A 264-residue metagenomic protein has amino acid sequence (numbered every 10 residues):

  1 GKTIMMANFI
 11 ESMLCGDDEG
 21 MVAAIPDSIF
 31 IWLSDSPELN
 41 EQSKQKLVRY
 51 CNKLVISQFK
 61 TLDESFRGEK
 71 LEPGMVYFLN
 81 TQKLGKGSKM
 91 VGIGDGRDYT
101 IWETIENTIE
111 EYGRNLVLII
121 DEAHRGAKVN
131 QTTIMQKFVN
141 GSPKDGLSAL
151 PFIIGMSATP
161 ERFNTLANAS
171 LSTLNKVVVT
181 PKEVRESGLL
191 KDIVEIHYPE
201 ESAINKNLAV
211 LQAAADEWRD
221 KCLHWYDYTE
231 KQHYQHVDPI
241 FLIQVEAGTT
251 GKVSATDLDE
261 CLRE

Functional and structural regions predicted by a protein language model:
I4-N8, V22-V55, Q82-K83, E246-G248 (+1 more regions): Conserved Walker A/P-loop ATP-binding site and its immediately adjacent core in helicase/helicase-like ATPase domains
F9-M13: Hydrophobic residues on the short alpha-helix immediately C-terminal to a glycine-rich phosphate/catalytic loop
L14-F30, N52-E64, I134, T165-T180 (+1 more regions): Flexible phosphate/Mg2+-sensing switch loops adjacent to catalytic phosphate-binding sites
W32-L33, Y77-N80, L118-I120, L150-A158: Structural recognition of the conserved hydrophobic beta-strand(s) that form the central parallel beta-sheet of P-loop
L39-S43, G85-V91, G126-V129, E161-A167 (+1 more regions): Switch/connector loops and helix/strand junctions flanking conserved nucleotide-binding motifs in nucleotide-processing
L62-R67, V76-I119, A127-G141: Conserved RecA-like ASCE ATPase "motif II neighborhood" in helicase/translocase motors
K128-L190: Post-DEXD/H (motif II) to motif III coupling segment of the RecA-like Helicase ATP-binding lobe
T173-L262: Conserved interdomain linker/interface between the two RecA-like ATPase lobes of SF2 helicase motors
